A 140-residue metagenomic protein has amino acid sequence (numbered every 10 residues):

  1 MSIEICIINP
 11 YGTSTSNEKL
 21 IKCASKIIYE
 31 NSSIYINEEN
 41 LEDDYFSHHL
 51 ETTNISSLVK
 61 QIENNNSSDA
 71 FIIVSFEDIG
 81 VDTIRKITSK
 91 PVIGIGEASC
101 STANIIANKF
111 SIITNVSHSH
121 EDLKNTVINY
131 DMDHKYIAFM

Functional and structural regions predicted by a protein language model:
S2-S56, N115-M140: N-terminal glycine-rich anion-binding loop in soluble enzyme alpha/beta folds
I8, D69-S75: Periplasmic-binding protein-like
T13, E77-D78: Short glycine-rich anion-binding loops that position phosphate/pyrophosphate groups of nucleotides and phosphorylated
Y35-N37, I72-I73, V92-I95: General beta-strand structural signal in soluble alpha/beta enzymes
T52-S68: Short, well-structured alpha-helical segments in soluble
I79-D82, C100, H120: Short, well-ordered alpha-helical microsegments
I84-I106: Short, acidic/small-residue loops that bind anionic groups at enzyme active sites
